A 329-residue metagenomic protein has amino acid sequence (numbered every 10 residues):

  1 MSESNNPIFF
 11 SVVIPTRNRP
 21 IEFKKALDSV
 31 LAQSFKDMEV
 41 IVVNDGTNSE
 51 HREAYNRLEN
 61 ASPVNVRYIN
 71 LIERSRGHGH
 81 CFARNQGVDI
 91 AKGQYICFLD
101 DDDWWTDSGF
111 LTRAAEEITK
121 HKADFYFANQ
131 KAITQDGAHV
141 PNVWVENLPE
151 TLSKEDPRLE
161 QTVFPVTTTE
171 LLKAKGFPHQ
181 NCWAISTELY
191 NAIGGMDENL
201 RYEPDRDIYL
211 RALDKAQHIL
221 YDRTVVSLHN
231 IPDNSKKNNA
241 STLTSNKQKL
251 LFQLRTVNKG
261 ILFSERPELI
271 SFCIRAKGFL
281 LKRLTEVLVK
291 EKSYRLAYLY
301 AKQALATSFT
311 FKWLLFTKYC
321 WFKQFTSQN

Functional and structural regions predicted by a protein language model:
M1-L31: N-proximal low-complexity "stem/linker" segments adjacent to membrane-targeting elements
S2-N5, T168, D214, I219-N329: C-terminal subregions of glycosyltransferases and related glycan-biosynthesis enzymes
V12, L152-N246: Conserved nucleotide-sugar donor-binding catalytic segment
N44-Y55, D100, W104: A conserved acidic beta->alpha catalytic loop
E73-A91: Glycine-rich, basic loop-to-helix element that forms the pyrophosphate-binding segment of sugar-nucleotide handling
I96: Short aromatic/hydrophobic "clamp" motif used to bind/position activated sugar donors
D103-W105, A132, L200: Acidic metal-phosphate-binding loop of nucleotide-sugar-dependent transferases
G109-T151: Conserved donor NDP-sugar-binding/catalytic core segment of glycosyltransferases
